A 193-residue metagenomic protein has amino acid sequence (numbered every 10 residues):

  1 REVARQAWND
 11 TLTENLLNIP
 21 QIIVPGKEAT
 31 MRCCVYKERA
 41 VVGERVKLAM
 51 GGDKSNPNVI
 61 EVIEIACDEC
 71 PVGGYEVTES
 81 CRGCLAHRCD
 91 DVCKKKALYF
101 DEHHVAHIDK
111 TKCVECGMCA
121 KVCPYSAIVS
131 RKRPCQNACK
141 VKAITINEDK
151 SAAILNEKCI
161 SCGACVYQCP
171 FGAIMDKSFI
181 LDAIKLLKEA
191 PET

Functional and structural regions predicted by a protein language model:
R1-V122, S126-A138, K142: Ferredoxin-type iron-sulfur electron-transfer modules and their immediate structural context
Y125-S126, R131-T193: Iron-sulfur-cluster electron-transfer modules
